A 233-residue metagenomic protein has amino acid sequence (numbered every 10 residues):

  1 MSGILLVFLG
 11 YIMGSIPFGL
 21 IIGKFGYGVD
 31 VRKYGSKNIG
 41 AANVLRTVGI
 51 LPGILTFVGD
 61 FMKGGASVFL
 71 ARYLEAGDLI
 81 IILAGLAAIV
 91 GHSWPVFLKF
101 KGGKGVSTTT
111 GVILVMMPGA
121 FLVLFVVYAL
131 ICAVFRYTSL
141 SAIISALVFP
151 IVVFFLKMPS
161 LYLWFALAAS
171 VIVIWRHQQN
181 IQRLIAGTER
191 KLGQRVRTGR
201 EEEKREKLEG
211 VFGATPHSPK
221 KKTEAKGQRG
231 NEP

Functional and structural regions predicted by a protein language model:
M1-G26: N-terminal signal-anchor transmembrane alpha helix
M1-L9, M62, A66-L83, L114-A120 (+1 more regions): Helix-coil boundary and interhelical linker segments in multi-pass alpha-helical membrane proteins
G10-S15, A88-H92, Y128-C132, V153 (+1 more regions): Alpha-helical transmembrane segments of multi-pass membrane proteins
I21-L51, Q182-E201: Cytosolic, membrane-interface loops and tails of multi-pass inner-membrane proteins
V29-G40, F97-T110, Y137-S145: Short, non-helical or kinked segments that cap or interrupt transmembrane helices
L45-V48, V68-L74, G91, G105-F135 (+1 more regions): Interfacial segments of multi-pass membrane proteins
T138-S145, M158-A169: Loop-to-transmembrane alpha-helix initiation sites
E202-P233: Long, low-complexity, intrinsically disordered cytosolic termini of multi-pass membrane proteins
